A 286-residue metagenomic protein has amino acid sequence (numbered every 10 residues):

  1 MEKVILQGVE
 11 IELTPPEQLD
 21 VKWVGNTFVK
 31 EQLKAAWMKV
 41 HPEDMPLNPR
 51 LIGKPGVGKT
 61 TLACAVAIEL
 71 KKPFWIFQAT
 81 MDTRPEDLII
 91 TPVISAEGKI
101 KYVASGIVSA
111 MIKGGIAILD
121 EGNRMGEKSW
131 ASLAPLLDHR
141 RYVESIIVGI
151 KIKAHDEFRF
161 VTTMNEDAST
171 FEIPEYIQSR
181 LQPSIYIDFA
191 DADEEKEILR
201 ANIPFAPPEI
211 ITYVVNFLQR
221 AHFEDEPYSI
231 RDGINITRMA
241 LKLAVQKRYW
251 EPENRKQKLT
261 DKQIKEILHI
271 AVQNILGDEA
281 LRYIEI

Functional and structural regions predicted by a protein language model:
M1-I286: C-terminal regulatory/interaction module of P-loop NTP-utilizing enzymes
